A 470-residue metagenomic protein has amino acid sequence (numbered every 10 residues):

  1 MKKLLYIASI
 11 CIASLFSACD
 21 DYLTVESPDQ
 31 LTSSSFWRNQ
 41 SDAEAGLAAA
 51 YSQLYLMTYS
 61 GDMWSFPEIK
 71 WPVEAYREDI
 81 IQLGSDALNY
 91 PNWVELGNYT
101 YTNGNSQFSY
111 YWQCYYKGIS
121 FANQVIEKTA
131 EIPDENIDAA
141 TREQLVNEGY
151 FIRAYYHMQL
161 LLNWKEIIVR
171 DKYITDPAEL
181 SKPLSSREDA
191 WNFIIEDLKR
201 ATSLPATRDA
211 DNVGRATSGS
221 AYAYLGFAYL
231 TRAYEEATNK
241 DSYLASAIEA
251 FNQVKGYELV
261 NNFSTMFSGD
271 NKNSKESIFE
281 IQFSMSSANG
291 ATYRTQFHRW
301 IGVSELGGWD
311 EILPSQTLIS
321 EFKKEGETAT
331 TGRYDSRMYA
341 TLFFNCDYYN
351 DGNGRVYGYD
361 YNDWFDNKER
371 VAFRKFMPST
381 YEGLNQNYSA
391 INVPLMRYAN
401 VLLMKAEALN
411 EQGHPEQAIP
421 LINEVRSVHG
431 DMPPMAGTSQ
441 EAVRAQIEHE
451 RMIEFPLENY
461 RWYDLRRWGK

Functional and structural regions predicted by a protein language model:
K2-S9: Sec-dependent signal peptide recognition, specifically the positively charged N-region followed immediately by
F16-A18: C-terminal motif of bacterial Sec signal peptides marking the signal peptidase cleavage site
D20-N89, I167, W191, L198-R200 (+1 more regions): An aromatic- and glycine-enriched ligand-binding surface/loop that stacks and positions planar moieties
N39, E44-A48, S52-S60, G84-W164 (+9 more regions): Conserved, well-structured interaction surfaces
S109, S336-N423: C-terminal substrate/ligand-recognition segments
Q159, N163, T231, E235-K240 (+3 more regions): Alpha-helix C-terminal capping/termination sites
L421-K470: C-terminal structured "cap/appendage" subdomains that terminate the fold
